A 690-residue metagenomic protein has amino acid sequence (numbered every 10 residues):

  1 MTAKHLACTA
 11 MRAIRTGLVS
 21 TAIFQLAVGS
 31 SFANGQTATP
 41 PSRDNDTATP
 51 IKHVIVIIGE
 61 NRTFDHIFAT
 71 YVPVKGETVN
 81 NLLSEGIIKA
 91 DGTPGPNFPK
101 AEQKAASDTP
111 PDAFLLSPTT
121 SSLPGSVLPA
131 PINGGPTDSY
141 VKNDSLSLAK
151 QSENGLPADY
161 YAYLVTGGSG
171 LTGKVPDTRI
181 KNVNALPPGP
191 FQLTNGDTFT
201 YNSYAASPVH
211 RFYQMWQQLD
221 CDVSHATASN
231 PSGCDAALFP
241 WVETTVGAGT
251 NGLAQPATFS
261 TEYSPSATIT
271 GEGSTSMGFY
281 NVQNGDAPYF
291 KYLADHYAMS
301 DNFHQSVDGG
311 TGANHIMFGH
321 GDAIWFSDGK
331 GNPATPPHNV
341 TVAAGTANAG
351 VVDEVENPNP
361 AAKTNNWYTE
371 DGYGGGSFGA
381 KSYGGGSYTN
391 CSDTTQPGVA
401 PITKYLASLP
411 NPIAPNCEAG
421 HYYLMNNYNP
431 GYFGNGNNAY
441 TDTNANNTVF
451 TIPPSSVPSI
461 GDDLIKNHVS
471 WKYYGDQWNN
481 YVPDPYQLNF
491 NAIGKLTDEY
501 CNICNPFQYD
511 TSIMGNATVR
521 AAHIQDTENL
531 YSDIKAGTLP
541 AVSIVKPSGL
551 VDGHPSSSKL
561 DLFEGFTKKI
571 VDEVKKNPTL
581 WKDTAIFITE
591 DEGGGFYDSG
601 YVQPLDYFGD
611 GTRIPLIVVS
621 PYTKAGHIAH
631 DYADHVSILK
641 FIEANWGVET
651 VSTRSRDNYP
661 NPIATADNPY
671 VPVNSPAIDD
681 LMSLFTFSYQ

Functional and structural regions predicted by a protein language model:
M1-R12: N-terminal secretory signal peptides that target proteins for export/translocation
M1-T2, L26, S30-F32: Non-Sec secretion/translocation targeting segments of pathogen effectors
A13-G29: Bacterial N-terminal signal peptides
A33-Q690: N-terminal pro-sequences and low-complexity stem/linker regions of secreted or lumenal proteins
